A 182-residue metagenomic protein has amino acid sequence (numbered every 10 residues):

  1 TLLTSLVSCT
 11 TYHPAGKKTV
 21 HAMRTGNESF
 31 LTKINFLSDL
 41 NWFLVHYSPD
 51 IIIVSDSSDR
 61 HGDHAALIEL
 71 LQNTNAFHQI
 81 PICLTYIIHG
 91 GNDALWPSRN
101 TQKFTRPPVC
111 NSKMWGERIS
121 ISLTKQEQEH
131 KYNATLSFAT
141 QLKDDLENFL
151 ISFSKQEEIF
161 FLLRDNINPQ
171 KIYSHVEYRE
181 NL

Functional and structural regions predicted by a protein language model:
L2-L182: Metal-dependent de-N-acetylase/amidase catalytic core
